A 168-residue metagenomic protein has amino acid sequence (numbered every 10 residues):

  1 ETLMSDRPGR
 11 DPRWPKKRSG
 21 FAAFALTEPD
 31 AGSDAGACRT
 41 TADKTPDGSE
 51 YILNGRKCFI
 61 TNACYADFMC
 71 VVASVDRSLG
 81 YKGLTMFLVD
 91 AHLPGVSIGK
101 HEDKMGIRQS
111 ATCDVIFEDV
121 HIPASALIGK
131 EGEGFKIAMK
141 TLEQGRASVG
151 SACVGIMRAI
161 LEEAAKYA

Functional and structural regions predicted by a protein language model:
E1-E28, P46-Y51: FAD-binding glycine-rich core of flavoenzymes that anchor FAD
E1-R10, T61-F68, G80, A147 (+1 more regions): Internal helix-loop-helix
A22, G36-C38, D67, P94 (+1 more regions): Short beta-strand or tight-loop elements that sit immediately N-terminal to catalytic metal-binding acidic residues
A31-G32, C58-C64, I107, Q144-V149: Glycine-rich phosphate/pyrophosphate-binding beta-alpha loops
D34-G36, N62-A66, G80-G83, R108-S110 (+1 more regions): Short glycine/proline-enriched turns and hinge-like loops at secondary-structure junctions
T40-D43: A structural signal for short hydrophobic beta-strand segments in well-ordered beta-sheet cores
E50-I98: A short core secondary-structure module
V96-A168: Glycine-rich beta->alpha junctions and the first turn(s) of the following alpha-helix
